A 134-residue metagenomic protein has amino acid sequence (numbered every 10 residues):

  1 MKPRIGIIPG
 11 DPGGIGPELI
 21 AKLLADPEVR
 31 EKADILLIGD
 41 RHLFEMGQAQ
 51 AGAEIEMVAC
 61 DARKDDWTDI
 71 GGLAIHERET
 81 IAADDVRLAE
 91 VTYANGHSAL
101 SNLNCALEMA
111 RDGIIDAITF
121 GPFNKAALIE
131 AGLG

Functional and structural regions predicted by a protein language model:
M1-G134: Contiguous, glycine/small-aliphatic-enriched amphipathic segments in soluble metabolic enzymes
